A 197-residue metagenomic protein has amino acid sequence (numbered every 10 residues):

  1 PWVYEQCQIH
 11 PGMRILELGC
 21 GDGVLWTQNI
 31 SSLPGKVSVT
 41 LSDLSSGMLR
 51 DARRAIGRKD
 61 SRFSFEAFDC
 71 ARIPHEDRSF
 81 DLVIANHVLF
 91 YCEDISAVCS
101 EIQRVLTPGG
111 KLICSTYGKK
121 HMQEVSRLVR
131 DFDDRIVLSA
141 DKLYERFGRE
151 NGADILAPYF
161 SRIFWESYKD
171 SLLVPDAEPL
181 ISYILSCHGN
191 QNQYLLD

Functional and structural regions predicted by a protein language model:
P1-M13, Q28: Conserved alpha-helix/loop element of class I SAM-dependent methyltransferases that forms part of the SAM/SAH-binding
L16-R72: Class I SAM-dependent methyltransferase SAM/SAH-binding core
A71-V83: A short acidic, Gly/Pro-enriched loop at the edge of an enzyme's catalytic core that lines a small-molecule cofactor
L82-I95: A short SAM/SAH-binding and catalytic strip from SAM-dependent methyltransferases
S96-P108: A short glycine-rich, Lys/Arg-flanked "PGG" loop and its adjoining helix->strand segment in the class I
I113-R135: Conserved class I S-adenosyl-L-methionine
E145-Y159: Short alpha-helix
F164-D197: C-terminal helical/coil "lid" or tail adjacent to the Rossmann-like core of SAM-dependent
